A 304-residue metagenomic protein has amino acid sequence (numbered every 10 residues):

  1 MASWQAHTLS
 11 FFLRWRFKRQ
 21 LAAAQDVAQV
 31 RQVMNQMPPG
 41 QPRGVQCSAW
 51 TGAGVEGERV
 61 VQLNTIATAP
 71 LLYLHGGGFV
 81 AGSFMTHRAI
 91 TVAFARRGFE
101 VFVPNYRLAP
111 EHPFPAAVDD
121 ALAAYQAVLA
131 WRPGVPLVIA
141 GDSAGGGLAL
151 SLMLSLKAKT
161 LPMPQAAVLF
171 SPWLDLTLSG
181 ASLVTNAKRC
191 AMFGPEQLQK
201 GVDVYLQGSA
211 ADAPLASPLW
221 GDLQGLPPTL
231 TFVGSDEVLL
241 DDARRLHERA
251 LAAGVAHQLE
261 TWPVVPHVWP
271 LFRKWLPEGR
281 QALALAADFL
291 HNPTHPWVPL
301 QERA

Functional and structural regions predicted by a protein language model:
M1-L63, H295-A304: A glycine/proline-hinged amphipathic helix-loop "lid/cap" segment that gates access to hydrophobic ligand pockets
F12, S48-A304: Alpha/beta-hydrolase superfamily serine-hydrolase fold, recognizing
